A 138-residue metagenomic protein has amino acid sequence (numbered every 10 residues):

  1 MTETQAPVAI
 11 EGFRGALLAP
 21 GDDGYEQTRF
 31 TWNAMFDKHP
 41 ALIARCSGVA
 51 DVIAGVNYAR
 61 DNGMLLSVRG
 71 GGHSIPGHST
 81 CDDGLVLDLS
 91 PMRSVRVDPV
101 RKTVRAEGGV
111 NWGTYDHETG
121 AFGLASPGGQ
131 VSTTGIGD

Functional and structural regions predicted by a protein language model:
M1-D138: N-terminal accessory segments
